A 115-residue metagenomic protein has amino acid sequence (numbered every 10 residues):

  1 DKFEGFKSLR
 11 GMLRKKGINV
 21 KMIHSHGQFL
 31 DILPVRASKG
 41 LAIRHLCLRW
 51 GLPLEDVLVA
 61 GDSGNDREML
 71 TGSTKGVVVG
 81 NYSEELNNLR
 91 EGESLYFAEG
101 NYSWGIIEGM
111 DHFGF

Functional and structural regions predicted by a protein language model:
D1-G72: Conserved acidic, metal-coordinating active-site core of Asp-based, Mg2+-dependent phosphoryl-transfer enzymes
L58-A60, V77, Y96-A98: Hydrophobic/aromatic beta-strand patches that form the interior of the parallel beta-sheet core in alpha/beta enzyme
R67-V79, N88: Extended hydrophobic/aromatic segments used for targeting, binding, or gating
G80-F115: Asp-based, Mg2+/Mn2+-dependent phosphohydrolase catalytic module
